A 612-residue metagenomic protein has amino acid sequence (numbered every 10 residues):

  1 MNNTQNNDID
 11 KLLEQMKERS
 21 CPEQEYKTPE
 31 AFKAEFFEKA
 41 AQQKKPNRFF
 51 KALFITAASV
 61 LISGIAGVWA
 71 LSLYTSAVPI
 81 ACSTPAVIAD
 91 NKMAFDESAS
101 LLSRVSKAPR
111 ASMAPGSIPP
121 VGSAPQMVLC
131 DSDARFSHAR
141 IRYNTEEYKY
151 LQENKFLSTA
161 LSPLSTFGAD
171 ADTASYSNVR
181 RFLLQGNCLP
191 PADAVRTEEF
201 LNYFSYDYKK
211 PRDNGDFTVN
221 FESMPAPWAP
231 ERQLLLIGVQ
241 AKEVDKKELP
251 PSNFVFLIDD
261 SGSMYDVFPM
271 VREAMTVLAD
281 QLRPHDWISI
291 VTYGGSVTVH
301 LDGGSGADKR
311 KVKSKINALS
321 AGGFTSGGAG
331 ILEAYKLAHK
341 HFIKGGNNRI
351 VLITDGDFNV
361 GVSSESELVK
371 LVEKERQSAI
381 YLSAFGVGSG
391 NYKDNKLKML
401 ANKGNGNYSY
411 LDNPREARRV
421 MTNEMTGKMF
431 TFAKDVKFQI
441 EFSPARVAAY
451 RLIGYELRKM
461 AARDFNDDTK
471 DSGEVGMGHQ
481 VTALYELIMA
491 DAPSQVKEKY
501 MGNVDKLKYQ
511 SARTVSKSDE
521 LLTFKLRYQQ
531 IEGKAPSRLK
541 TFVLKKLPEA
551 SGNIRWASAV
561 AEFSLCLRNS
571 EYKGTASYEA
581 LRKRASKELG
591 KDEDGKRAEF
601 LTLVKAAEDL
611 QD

Functional and structural regions predicted by a protein language model:
Q5-A52: Positively biased amphipathic helices and basic secretion/translocation or surface-docking motifs that either flank
K27-A41, K51-I80: Single-pass transmembrane signal-anchor helices and their membrane-water interface zones
A70-D131: Juxtamembrane extracytoplasmic segments of single-/few-pass membrane proteins
P85, P125-K242, T575-D612: Subset of Sec-pathway N-terminal targeting signals
P125-L129, S158-L161, S165, A174-R180 (+5 more regions): Long, acidic serine/threonine- and proline-rich intrinsically disordered regions
G168, L234-L236, N253-V255, K437-Q439 (+2 more regions): Beta-strand secondary-structure signal
L184-L189, D193, T197-N202, K210-P211 (+4 more regions): Acidic, Ser/Thr- and Gly-enriched intrinsically disordered low-complexity segments
F217-V436, Q495-T514, K591, L601-D612: Exposed acidic/Ser/Thr-rich ligand/metal-binding surfaces
